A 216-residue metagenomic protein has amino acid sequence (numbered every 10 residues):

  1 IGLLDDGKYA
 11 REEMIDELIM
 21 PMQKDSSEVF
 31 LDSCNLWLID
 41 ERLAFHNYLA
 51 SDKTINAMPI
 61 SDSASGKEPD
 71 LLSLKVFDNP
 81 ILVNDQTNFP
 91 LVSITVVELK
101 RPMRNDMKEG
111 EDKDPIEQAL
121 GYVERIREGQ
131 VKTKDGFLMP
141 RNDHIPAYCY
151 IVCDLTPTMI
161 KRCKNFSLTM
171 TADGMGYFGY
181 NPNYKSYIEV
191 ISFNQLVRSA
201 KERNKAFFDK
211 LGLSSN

Functional and structural regions predicted by a protein language model:
I1-N216: Charged, terminal alpha-helix-loop-beta segments that serve as non-catalytic nucleic-acid engagement and/or assembly
